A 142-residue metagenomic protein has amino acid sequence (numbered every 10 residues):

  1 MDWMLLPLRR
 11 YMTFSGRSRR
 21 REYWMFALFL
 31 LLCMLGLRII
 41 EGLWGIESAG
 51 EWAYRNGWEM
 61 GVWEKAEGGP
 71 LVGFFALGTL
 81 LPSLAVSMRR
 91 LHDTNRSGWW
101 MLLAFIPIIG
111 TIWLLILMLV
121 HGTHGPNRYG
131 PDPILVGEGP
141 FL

Functional and structural regions predicted by a protein language model:
M1-F29, A85-G98, L117-L142: Membrane-interface extramembranous regions at the lipid-water interface
D2, M60-A85, S97-V120: Selective recognition of hydrophobic, aromatic-rich stretches within alpha-helical transmembrane segments of polytopic
A27-I39, I108-G110: Hydrophobic alpha-helical membrane-insertion segments
C33, G42-W44, T111, L117-M118: Short, charged/polar low-complexity linear motifs in solvent-exposed/disordered segments
M34-L80, A104, F141-L142: Membrane-helix interface segments in multi-pass membrane proteins
N56, E67-G68, I109, Y129 (+1 more regions): Feature targets compositionally biased, intrinsically disordered low-complexity regions with long contiguous runs
